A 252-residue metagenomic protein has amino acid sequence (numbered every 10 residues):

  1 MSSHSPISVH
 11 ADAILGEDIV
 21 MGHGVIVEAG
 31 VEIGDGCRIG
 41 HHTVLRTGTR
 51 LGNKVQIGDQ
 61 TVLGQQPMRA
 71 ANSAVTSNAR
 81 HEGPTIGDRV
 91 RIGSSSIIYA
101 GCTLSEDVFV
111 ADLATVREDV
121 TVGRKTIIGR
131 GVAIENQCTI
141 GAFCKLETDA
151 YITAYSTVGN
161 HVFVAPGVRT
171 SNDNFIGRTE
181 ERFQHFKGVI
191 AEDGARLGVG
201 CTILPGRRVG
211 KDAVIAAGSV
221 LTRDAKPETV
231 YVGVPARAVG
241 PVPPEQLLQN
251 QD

Functional and structural regions predicted by a protein language model:
S2-A70, A74-V232, R237-A238: Structural signal for interior beta-strand "rungs" in well-ordered beta-sheet cores of soluble enzyme domains
P235-L247: C-terminal end-helix/capping segment
N250-D252: Phosphate-binding loop/pocket of nucleotide- and phosphate-handling active sites
